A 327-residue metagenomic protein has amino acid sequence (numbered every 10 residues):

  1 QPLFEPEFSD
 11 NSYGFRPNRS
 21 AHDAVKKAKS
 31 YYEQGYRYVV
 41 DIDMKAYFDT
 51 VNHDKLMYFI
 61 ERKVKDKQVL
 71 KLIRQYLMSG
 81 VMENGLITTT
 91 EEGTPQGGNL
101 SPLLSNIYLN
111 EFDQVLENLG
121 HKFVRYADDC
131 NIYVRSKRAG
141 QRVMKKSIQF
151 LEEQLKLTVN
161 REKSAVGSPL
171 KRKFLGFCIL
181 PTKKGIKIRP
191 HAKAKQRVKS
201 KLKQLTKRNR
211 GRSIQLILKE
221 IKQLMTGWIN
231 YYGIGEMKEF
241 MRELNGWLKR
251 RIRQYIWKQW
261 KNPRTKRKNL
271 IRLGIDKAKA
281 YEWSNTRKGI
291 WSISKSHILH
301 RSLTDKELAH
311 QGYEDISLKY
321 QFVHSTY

Functional and structural regions predicted by a protein language model:
F4-F8, R37-Y38, N52-D54, G85-T88 (+4 more regions): Short acidic (Asp/Glu) and glycine-rich catalytic loops that position anionic groups and cofactors
F4-S12, Q68, G120, Y232-E236 (+1 more regions): Long, hydrophobic, amphipathic alpha-helical segments used as structural scaffolds
E7-K173: Conserved polymerase palm-domain catalytic core
M78, Q154-T226: A conserved non-catalytic segment of reverse transcriptases and RNA-directed RNA polymerases corresponding to the late
T89-E92, K203-L216, G227-M241, W260: Short, solvent-exposed helix-loop connector elements
K163-R172, E220-L224, M241-K249, R264-L273: A glycine-rich phosphate-binding loop feature that marks nucleotide/adenosyl-phosphate handling sites
W260-Y327: Extended C-terminal regions of large enzymes
